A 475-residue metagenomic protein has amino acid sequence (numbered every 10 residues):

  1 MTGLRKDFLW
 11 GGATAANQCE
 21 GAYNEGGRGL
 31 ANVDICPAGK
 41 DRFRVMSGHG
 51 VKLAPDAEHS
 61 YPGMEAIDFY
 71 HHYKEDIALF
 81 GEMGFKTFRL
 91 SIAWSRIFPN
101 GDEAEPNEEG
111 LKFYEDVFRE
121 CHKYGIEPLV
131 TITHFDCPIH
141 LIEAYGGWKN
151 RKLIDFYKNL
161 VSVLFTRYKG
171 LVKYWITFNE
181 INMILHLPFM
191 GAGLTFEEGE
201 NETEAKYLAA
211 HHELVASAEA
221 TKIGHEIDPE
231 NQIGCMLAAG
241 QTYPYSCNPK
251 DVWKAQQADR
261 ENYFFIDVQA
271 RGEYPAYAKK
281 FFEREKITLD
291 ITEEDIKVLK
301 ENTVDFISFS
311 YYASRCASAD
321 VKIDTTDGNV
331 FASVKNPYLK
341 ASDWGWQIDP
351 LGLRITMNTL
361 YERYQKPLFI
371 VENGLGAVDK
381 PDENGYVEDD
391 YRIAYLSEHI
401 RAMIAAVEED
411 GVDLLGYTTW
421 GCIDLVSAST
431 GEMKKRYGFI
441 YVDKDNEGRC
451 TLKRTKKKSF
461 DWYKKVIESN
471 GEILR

Functional and structural regions predicted by a protein language model:
M1-A57, N100-D102, L111-R475: Active-site region of glycoside hydrolase catalytic domains
E58-H72, K149-K152: Active-site mouth loops of central-metabolism enzymes
G63, Y70, G101-A104, D343: Short, flexible active-site loop motifs that bind/organize anionic cofactors or intermediates
D68, H72-A93, E301-I307: Catalytic domains of carbohydrate-active enzymes, especially glycoside hydrolases
K86, S95-I97, F135-C137: A short acidic, glycine/proline-enriched capping/turn motif at secondary-structure boundaries, especially helix N-cap
I92-P106: Glycine-rich, proline-tolerant flexible connector loops at the mouths of alpha/beta enzymes
